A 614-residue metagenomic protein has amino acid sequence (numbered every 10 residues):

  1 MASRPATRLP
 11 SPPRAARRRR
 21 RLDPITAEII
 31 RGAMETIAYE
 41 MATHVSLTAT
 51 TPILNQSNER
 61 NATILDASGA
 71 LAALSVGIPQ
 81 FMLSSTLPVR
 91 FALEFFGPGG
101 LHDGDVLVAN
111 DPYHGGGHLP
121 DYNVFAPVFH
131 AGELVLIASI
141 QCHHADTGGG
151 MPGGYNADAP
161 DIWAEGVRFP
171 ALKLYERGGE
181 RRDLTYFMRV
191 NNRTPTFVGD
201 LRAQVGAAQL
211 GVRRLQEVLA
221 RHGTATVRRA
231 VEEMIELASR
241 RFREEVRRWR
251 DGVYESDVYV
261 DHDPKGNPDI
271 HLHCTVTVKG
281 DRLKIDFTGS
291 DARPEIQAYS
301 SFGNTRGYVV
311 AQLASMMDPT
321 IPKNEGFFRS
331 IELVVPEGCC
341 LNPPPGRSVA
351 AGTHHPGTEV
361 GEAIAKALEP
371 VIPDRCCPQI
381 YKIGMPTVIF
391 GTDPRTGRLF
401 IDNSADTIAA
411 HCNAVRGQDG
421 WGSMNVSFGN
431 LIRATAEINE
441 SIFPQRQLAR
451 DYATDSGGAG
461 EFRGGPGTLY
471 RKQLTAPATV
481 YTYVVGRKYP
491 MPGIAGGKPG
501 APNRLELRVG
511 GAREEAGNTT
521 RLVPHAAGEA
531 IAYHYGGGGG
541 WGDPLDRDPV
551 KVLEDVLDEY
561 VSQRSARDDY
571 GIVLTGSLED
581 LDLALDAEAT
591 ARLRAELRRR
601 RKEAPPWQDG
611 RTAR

Functional and structural regions predicted by a protein language model:
R4-D103, V108-H130, L134-A613: Glycine/proline-enriched, intrinsically flexible loops and inter-domain linkers
